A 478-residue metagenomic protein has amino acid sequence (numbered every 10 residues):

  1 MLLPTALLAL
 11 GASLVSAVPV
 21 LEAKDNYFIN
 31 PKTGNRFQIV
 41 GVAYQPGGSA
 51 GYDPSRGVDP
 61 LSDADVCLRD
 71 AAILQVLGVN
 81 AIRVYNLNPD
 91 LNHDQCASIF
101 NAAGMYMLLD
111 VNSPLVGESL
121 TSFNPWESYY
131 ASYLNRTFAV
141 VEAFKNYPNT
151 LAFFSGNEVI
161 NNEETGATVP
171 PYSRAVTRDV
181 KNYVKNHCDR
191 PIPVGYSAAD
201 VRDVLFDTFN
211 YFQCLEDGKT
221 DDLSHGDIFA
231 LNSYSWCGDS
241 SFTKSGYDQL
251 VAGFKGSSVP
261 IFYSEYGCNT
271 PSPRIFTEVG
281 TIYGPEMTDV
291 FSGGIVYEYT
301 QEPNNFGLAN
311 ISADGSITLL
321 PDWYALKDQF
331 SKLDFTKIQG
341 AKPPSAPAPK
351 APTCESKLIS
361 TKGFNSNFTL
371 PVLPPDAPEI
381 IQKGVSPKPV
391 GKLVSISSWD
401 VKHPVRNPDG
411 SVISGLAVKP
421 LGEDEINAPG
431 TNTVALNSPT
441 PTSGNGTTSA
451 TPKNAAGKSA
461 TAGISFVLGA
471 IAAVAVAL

Functional and structural regions predicted by a protein language model:
L2-A23, A473-L478: N-terminal signal peptide
P19-A103: Active-site-adjacent substrate/metal-binding segments within catalytic domains of carbohydrate-active enzymes
V40-V42, I82-V84, M107-V111, L151-S155 (+4 more regions): Hydrophobic faces of well-ordered beta-strands that scaffold small-molecule active sites in alpha/beta enzyme cores
P54-L74, Y133-V141, V204-D222, I275-I282: Short, acidic/polar
T137-A167, G195: Active-site groove signature of glycoside hydrolases
T165-G284: Noncatalytic carbohydrate-binding groove/subsite architecture in carbohydrate-active enzymes
P271-T353, K357-N367, P371-P378, G384-V385 (+1 more regions): Substrate-binding cleft of secreted/luminal carbohydrate-active enzymes
K453-L478: Cleavable C-terminal sorting propeptides in eukaryotic secreted/cell-surface proteins
